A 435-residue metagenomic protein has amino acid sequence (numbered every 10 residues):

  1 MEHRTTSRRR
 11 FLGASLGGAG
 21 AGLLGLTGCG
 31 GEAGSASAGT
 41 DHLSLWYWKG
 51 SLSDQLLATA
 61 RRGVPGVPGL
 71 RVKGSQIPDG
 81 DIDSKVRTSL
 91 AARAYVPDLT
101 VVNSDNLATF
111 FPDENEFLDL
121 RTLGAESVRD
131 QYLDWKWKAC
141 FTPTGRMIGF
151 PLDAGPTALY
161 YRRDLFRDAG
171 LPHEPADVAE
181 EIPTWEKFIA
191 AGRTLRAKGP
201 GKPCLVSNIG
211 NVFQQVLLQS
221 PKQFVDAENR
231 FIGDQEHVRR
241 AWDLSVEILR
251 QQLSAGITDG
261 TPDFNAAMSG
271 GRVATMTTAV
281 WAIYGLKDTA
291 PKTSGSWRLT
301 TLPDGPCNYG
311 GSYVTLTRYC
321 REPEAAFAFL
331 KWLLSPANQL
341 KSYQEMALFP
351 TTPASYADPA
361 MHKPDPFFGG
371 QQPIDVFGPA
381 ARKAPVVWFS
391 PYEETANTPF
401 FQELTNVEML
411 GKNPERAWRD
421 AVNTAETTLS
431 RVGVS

Functional and structural regions predicted by a protein language model:
M1-T109, V128-R129, R321-A325, A337 (+5 more regions): Conserved N-terminal structural module of periplasmic/extracytoplasmic solute-binding proteins
Q76-K85, D105, E181-K187, G256-G270: Short helix-initiation/N-cap motifs at beta->coil->alpha
L90-V102, E116, G201, G270-T278: Alpha-to-beta junction loops
N103-A158, S296-R298, K363, P379: Hinge/lid segment of periplasmic solute-binding proteins
R146-L152, T157, R167, P183-F231 (+2 more regions): Extracytoplasmic/periplasmic solute-binding protein
G192, E228-T258: Glycine-centered hinge/linker elements that transmit conformational signals in sensory and ligand-binding systems
R250-Q251, D288-A354, N413: Extracytoplasmic/periplasmic substrate-recognition and gating elements
G369-T424: C-terminal capping/gating helix-and-loop segments adjacent to ligand/active sites or protein-protein/ligand interfaces
